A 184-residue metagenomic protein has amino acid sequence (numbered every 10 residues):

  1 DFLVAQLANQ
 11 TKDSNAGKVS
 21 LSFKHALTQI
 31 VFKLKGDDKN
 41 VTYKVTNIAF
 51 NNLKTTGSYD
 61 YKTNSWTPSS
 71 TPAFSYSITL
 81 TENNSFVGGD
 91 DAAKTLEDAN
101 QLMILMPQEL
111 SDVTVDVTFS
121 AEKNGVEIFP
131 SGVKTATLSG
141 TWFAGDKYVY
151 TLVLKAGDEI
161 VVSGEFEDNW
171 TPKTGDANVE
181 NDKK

Functional and structural regions predicted by a protein language model:
D1-K184: Extracytoplasmic cysteine-anchoring/structural motifs
